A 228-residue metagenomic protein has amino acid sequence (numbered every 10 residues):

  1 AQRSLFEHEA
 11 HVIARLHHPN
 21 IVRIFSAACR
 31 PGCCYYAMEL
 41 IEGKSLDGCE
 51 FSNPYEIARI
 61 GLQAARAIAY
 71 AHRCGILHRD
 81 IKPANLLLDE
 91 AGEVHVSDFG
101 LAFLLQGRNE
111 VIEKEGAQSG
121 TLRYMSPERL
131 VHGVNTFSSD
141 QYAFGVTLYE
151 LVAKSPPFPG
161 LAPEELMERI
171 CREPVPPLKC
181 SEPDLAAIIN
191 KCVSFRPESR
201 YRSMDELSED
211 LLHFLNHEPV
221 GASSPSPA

Functional and structural regions predicted by a protein language model:
A1-R15: AlphaC helix of the eukaryotic protein kinase fold
A27: Activation-segment/catalytic-loop signature of the eukaryotic protein kinase fold
P31-S45: Conserved short submotifs of the Hanks-type protein kinase catalytic core that shape the nucleotide-binding pocket
S45-P54: AlphaC helix of the protein kinase catalytic domain
R66-I76: Protein kinase catalytic-loop region centered on the HRD/HxD motif
A91-P127, V131: Activation segment of protein kinases
T121-S226: C-terminal lobe helix-coil module of Hanks-type protein kinase domains
